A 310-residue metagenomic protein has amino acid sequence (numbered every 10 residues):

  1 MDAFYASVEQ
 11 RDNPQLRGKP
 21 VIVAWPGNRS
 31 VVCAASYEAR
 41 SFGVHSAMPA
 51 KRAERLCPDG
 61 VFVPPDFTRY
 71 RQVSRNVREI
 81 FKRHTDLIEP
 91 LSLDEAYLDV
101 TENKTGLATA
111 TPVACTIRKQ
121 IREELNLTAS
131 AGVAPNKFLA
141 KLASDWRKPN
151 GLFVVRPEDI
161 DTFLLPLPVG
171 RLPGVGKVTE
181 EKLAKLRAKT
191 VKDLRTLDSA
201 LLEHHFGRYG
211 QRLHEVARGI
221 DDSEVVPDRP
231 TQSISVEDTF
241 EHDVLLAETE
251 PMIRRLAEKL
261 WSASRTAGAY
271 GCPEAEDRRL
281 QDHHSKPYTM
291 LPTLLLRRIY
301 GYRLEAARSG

Functional and structural regions predicted by a protein language model:
M1-E215, V225, S262: Gly/Gly-Pro- and Ser/Thr-rich, intrinsically disordered tail segments characteristic of DNA damage-repair and tolerance
L164, R171, T179-G310: DNA-contacting surface of Y-family translesion DNA polymerases
